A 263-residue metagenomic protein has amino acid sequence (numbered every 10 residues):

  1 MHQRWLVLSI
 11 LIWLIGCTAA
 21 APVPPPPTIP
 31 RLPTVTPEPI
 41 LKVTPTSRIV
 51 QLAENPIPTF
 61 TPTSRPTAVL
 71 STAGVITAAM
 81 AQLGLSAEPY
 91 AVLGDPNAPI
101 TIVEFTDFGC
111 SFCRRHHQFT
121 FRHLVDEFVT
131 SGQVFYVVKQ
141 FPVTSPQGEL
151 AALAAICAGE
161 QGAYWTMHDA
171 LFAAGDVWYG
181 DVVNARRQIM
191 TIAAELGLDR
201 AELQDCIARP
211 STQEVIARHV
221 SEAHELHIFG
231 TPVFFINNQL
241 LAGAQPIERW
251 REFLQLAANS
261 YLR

Functional and structural regions predicted by a protein language model:
M1-L6: Bacterial N-terminal signal peptides that target proteins for export
V7-I12: Hydrophobic helical h-region of N-terminal Sec-dependent signal peptides in bacterial secretory/periplasmic proteins
L14-G16: C-terminal motif of bacterial Sec signal peptides marking the signal peptidase cleavage site
T18-P25, I29-L32, I40-T44, R48-I57 (+5 more regions): C-terminal cap of thioredoxin/glutaredoxin-like
L83-I100: A short beta-strand-turn-helix
A91-L93, W178, L241: Short clusters of hydrophobic/aromatic residues that line enzyme substrate/ligand-binding pockets
A98, V103-A194, S260-R263: Structural alpha/beta surface segment adjacent to cysteine/selenocysteine redox centers across thiol/disulfide enzymes
